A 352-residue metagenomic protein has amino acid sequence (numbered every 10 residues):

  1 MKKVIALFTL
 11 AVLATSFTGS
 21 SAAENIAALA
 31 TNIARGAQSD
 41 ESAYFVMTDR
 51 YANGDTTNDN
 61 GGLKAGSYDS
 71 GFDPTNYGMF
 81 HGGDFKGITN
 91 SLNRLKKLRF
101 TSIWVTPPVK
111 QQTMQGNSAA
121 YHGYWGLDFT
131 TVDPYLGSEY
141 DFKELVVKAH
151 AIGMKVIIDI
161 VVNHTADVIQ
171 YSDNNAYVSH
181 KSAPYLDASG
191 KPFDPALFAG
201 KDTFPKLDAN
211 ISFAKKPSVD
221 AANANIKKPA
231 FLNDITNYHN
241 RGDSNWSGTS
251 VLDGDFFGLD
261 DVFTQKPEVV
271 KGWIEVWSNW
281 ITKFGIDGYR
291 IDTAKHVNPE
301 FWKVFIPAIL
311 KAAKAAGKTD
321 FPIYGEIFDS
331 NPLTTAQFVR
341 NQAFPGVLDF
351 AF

Functional and structural regions predicted by a protein language model:
K2-L7: Sec-dependent signal peptide recognition, specifically the positively charged N-region followed immediately by
F8-S16: Bacterial N-terminal signal peptides
T18-A22: Sec/Tat signal peptide C-region and signal peptidase I cleavage site
A23-K155, T165, Q170-D173, F256: N-terminal structural segment of carbohydrate-active enzymes
N25-A28, V146, H164, D173 (+4 more regions): Active-site-proximal helices and loops of the catalytic beta/alpha 8
R35, N60-G66, T113-G126, N163-W246 (+1 more regions): Aromatic- and acidic-residue-enriched segments that line the glycan-binding/catalytic groove of carbohydrate-active
D84-N90, A119-I152, A224-E275, K283: Chitinase-like catalytic core of GlcNAc-active glycosidases
W104-V105, I157-D159, R290-I291, Y324: A structural signal for short, well-ordered beta-strand segments and their strand-loop junctions that often border
